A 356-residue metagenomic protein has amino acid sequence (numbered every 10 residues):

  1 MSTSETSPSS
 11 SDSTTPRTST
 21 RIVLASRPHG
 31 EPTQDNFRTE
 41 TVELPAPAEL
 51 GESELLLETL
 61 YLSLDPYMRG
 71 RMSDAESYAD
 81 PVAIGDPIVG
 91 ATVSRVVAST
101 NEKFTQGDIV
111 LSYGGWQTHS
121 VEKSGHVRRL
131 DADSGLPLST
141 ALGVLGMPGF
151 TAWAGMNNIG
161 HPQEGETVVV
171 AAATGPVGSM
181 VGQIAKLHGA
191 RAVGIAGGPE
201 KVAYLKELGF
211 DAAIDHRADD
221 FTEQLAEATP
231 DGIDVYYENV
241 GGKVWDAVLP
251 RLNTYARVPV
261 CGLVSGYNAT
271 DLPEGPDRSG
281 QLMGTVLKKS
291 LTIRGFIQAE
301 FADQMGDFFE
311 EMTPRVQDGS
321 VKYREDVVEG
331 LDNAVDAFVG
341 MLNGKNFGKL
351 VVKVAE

Functional and structural regions predicted by a protein language model:
S2-R17, A299-E356: C-terminal hydrophobic helical "lid"/dimerization subdomain of Rossmann-like NAD(P)H-dependent oxidoreductases
S2-T3, P8-T14, S26-L60, P87: A short N-terminal beta-strand-loop micro-motif at the entrance of redox/enzyme domains
P45-L64, M72-W116: Glycine-rich beta-strand-centered segment in the early N-terminal region that forms part of a ligand/cofactor-binding
I88-R95, K103-A172, S320: NAD(P)H dinucleotide-binding glycine-rich loop of Rossmann-like/cofactor-binding domains, especially the beta1-alpha1
I109, T167, R191, A256-R257 (+1 more regions): Short glycine-centered segments of the SAM/dcSAM-binding site in methyltransferase folds
Q117-T118, G197-E207, R278-M283: Short, glycine/polar-rich helix-capping loops at beta-to-alpha or helix-loop-helix junctions that flank or form
L142-Q224: Mid-domain Rossmann-like dinucleotide-binding core that forms the NAD(H)/NADP(H) cofactor-binding site
K243-V321, K353-E356: Glycine-rich phosphate-binding loop and adjacent beta-alpha segment of Rossmann(oid) nucleotide-cofactor-binding
